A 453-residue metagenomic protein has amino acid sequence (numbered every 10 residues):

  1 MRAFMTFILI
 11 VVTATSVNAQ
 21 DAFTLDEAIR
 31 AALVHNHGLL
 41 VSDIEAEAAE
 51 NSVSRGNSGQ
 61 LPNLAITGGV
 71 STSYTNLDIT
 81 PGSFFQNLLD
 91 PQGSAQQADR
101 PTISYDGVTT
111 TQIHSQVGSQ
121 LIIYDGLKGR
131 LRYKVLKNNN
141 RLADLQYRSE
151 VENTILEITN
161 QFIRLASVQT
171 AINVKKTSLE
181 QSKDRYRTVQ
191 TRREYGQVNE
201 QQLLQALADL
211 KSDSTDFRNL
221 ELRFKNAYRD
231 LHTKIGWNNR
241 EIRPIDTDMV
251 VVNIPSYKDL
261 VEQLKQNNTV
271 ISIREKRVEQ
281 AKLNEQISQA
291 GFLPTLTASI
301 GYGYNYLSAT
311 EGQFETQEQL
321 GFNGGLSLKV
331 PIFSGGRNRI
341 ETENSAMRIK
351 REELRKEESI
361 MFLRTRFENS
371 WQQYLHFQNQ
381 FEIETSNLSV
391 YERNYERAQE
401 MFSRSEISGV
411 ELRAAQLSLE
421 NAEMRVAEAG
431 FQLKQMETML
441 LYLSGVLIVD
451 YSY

Functional and structural regions predicted by a protein language model:
F4-T13: Sec-dependent N-terminal signal peptides
A19-G69, T75-N76, Q197, N239-E279 (+4 more regions): Bacterial Sec-pathway N-terminal export signals of envelope proteins
L40-I44, N57-S58, G107-T109, I123-V151 (+8 more regions): Sec/SRP-type N-terminal targeting helices
N51, Y147-K265, Q373, F377 (+2 more regions): Periplasmic alpha-helical coiled-coil/stalk elements that build and connect Gram-negative outer-membrane
A65, Y74-D78, S83, R425-Y453: Acidic, low-complexity, intrinsically disordered peripheral segments
T67-G118, D246-N253, Q286, S299-V330 (+1 more regions): Small/polar, glycine/serine/threonine/aspartate-rich low-complexity segments that form flexible
R193-Q197, F402-S408, L443: A short glycine-centered flexible hinge/capping loop motif at secondary-structure junctions
